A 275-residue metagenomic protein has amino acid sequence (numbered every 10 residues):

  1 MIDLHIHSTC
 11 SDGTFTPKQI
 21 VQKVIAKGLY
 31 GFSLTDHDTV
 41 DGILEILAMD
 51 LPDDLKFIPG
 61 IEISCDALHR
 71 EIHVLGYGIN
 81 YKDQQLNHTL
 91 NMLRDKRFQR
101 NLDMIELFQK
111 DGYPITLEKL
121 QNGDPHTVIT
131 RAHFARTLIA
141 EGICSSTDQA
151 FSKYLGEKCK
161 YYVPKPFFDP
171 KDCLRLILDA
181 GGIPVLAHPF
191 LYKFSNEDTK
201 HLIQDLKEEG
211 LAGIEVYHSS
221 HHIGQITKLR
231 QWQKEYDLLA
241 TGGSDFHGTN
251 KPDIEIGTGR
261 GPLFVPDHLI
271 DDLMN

Functional and structural regions predicted by a protein language model:
I2-L29, I43-Y81, L90-L93, D172-L186 (+1 more regions): Charged catalytic cores and adjacent phosphate/nucleic-acid-binding surfaces used for phosphate/nucleic-acid chemistry
N80, N91-L102, V128: Short, amphipathic alpha-helical segments
N87-K96, Q121-D124, K160-Y161: Flexible, glycine/proline-enriched loop segments at strand-loop-helix junctions that form or flank small-ligand binding
D95-N122: Conserved phosphoryl-transfer catalytic core
T127-P189: Conserved acidic, metal-coordinating active-site core of Asp-based, Mg2+-dependent phosphoryl-transfer enzymes
